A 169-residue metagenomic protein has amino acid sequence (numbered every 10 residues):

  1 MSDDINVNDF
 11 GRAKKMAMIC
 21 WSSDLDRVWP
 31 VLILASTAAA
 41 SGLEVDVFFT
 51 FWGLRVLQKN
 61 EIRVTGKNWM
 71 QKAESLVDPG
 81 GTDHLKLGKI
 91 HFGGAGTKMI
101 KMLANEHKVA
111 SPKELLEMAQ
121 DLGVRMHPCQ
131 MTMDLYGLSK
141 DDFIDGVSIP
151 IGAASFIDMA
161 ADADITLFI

Functional and structural regions predicted by a protein language model:
M1-R27, I33-S36: N-terminal glycine-/serine-/threonine-rich phosphate-binding loop
M18-V28, L57, M102-H107: Short, glycine-rich nucleotide/cofactor-binding loops
W29-G42, V47: Histidine-anchored nucleotide/phosphate-binding helix
V45-F51, H127-Q130: Short internal beta-strands
L57-K67: Glycine-rich loop at the start of a catalytic domain that most often binds anionic cofactors/ligands
T65-K101, K108: A glycine-rich helix N-cap at a beta->alpha junction
K89-C129, Y136-K140: Mid-chain, well-packed structural core segment of small domains
A104, P128, D142-I144, S148-I169: Glycine-rich, aromatic-bearing surface loops/beta-hairpins
